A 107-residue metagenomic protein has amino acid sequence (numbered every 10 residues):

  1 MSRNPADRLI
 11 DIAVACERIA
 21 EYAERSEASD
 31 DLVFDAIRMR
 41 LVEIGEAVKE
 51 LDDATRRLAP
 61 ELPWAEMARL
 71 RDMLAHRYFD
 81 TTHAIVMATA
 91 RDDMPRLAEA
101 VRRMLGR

Functional and structural regions predicted by a protein language model:
M1-R107: Solvent-exposed interaction patches of small proteins and small membrane subunits
